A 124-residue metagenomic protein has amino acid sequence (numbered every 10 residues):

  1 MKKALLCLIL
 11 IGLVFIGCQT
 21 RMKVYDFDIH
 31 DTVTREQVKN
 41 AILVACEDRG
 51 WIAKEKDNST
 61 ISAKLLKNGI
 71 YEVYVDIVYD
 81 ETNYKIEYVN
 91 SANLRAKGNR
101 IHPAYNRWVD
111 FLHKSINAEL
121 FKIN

Functional and structural regions predicted by a protein language model:
M1-C18: Sec-dependent bacterial lipoprotein signal peptides
C18-N124: Ser/Thr-rich, low-complexity intrinsically disordered terminal regions
